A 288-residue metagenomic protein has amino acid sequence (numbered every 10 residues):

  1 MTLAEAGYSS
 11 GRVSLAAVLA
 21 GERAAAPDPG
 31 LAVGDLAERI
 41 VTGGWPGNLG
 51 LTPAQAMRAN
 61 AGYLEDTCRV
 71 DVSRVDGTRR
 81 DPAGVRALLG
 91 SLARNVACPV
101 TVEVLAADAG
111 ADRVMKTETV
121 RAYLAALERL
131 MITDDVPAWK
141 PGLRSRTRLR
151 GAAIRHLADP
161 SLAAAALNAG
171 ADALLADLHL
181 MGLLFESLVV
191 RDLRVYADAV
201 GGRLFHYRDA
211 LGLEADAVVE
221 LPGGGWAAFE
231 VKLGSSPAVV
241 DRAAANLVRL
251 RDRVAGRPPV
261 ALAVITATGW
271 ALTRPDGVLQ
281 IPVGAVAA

Functional and structural regions predicted by a protein language model:
M1-L19: Conserved small helical "lid"/interfacial subdomain of P-loop NTPases
A20-D66: Amphipathic alpha-helical "lid/sensor" segments that cap RecA-like P-loop NTPase cores
L49-G225: Accessory nucleic acid-recognition modules appended to NTPase machines
Y196-A199, V248-P258: Arginine/glycine-rich "motif VI" loop of SF2 helicases in the C-terminal RecA-like domain
G225-S236: Active-site ExK catalytic segment of metal-dependent nucleases
G234-D252: Mg2+/Mn2+-dependent nuclease catalytic core
P258-T266: Short, hydrophobic beta-strand segments that form beta-sheet elements in well-ordered domains
I265-A288: Domain-level recognition of nuclease-like catalytic cores that cleave nucleotide substrates
